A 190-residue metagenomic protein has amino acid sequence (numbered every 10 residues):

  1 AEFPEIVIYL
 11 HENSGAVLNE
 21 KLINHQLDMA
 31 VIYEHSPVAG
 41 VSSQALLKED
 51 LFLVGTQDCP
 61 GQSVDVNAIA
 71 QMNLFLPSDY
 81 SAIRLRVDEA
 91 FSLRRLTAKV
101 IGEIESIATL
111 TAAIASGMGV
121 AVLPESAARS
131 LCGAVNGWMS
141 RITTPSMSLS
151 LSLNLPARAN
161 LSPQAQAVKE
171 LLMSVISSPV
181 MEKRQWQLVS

Functional and structural regions predicted by a protein language model:
A1-A39, I104: Central regulatory/effector-binding core of bacterial HTH transcription factors
A1-P4, L96, T143, R184: Proline-centered flexible-loop/turn and helix-kink motifs
F3-Y9, T97-I101, S150-S152: Residues at or immediately flanking beta-strands
V7, K21, H25-Q26, A45 (+7 more regions): Conserved functional loop/turn residues at catalytic and ligand-binding sites
H11-E12, L76-P77, E103, A121 (+1 more regions): Active-site-adjacent beta-strand anchor residues
V38-E49, Q62-V64, A108-A157: Beta-alpha-beta core module
G40-D79: Flexible hinge/capping segments at coil-to-helix
N73-R94, L161-A165, K169, V175-Q187: Secondary-structure junction motif
